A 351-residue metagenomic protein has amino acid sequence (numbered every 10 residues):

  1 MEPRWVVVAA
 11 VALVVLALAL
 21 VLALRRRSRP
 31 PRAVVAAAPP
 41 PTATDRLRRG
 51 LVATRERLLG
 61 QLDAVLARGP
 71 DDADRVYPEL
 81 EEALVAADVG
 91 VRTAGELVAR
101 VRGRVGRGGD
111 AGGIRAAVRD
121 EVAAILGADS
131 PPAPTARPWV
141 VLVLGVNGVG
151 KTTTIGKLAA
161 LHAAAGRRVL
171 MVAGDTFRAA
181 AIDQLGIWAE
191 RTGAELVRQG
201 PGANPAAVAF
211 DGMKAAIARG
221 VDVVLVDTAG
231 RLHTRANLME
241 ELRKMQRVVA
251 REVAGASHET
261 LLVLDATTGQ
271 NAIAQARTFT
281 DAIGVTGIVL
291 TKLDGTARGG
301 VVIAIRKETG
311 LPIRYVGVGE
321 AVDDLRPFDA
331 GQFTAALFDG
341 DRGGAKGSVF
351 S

Functional and structural regions predicted by a protein language model:
M1-L13: Feature marks short, highly hydrophobic, charge-poor N-terminal signal-anchor/signal peptide-like helices that anchor
L16-P31: Cytosolic-side junction of a single-pass transmembrane alpha-helix
R27-R49: Short juxtamembrane segments adjacent to a transmembrane helix
P41-V226: Primarily NTPase-proximal linker/entry elements flanking Walker-type ATP/GTP-binding cores
Q184, N204-R219, H233-G344: Conserved catalytic-core segment of NTP-binding enzymes
L225-D227, V263-L264: Structural recognition of the conserved hydrophobic beta-strand(s) that form the central parallel beta-sheet of P-loop
A229-R231: Short glycine-rich anion-binding loops that position phosphate/pyrophosphate groups of nucleotides and phosphorylated
